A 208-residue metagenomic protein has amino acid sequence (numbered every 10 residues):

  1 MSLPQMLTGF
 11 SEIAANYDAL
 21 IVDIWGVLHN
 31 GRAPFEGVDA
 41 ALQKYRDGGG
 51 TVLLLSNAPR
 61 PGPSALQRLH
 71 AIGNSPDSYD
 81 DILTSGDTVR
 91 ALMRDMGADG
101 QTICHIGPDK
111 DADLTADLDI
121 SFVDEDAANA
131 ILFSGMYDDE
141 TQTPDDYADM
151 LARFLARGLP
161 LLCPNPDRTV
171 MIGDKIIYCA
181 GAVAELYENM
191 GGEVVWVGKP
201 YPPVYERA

Functional and structural regions predicted by a protein language model:
M1-A208: HAD-like aspartate-dependent phosphatase fold
